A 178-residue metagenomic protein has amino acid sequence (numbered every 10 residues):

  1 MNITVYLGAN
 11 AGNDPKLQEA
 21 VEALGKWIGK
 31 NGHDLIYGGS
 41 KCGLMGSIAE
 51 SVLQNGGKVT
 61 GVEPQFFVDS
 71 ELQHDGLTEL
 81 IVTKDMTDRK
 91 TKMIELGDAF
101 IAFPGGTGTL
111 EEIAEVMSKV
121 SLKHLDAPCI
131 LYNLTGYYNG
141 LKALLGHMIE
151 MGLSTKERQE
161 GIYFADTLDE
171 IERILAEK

Functional and structural regions predicted by a protein language model:
M1-L96, T135-E177: A cross-family phosphate/adenosyl-ligand binding-site feature
L53, K119-A127, L153-S154: Arginine/glycine-rich "motif VI" loop of SF2 helicases in the C-terminal RecA-like domain
D88-L122, I130: Active-site/ligand-binding-proximal alpha/beta "capping" segment
A127-T135: Short loop-to-beta-strand entry elements in the cores of soluble alpha/beta enzymes
